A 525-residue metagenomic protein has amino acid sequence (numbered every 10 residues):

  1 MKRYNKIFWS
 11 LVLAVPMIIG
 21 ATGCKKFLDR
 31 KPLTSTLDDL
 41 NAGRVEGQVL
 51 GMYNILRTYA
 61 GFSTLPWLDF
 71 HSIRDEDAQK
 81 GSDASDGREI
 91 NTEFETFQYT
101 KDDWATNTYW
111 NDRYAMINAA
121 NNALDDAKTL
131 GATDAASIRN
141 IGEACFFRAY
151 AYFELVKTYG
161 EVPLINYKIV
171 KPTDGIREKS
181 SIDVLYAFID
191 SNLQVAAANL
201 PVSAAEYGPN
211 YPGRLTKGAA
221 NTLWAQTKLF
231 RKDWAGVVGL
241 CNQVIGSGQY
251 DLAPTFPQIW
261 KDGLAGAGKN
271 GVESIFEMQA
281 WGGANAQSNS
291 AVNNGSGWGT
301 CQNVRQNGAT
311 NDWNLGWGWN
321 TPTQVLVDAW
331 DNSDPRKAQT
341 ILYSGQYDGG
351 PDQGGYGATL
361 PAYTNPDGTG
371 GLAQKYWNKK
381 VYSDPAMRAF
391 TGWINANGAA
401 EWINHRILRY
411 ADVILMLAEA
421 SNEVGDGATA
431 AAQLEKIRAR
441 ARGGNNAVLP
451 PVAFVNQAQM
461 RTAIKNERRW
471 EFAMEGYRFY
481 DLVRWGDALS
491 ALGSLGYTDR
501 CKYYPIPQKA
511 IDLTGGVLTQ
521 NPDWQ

Functional and structural regions predicted by a protein language model:
M1-L33: Bacterial Sec-dependent N-terminal signal peptides
G23, F27, D39-A42, D77-S85 (+7 more regions): Long, intrinsically disordered, low-complexity segments
G23-S72, T514-Q525: Membrane-proximal, proline-rich intrinsically disordered regions
E46, L50, N54-Y59, A84-Y159 (+6 more regions): Conserved, well-structured interaction surfaces
N91-Q98, D328-R409: Flexible, polar/acidic helix-loop-strand segments at domain edges
